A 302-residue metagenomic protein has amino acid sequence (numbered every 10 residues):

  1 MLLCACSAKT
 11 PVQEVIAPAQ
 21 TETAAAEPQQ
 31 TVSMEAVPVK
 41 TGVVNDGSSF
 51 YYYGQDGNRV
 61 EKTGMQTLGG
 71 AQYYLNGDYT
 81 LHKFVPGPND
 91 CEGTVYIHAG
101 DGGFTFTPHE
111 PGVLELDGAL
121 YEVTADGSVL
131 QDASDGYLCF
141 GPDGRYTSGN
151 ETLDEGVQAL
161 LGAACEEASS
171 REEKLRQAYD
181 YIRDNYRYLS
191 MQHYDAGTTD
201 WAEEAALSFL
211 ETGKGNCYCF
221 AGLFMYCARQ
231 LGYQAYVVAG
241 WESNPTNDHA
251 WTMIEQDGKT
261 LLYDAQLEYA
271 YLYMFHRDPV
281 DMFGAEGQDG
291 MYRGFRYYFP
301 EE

Functional and structural regions predicted by a protein language model:
M1-C6, N185-Y186, G197-T199, A228: Terminal non-domain segments
M1-L3, G162, K214: Mature extracytoplasmic/luminal segments of secretory-pathway proteins
L3-G156, Y194-D195, V238-D248, T252-M253 (+4 more regions): Extracellular adhesion/carbohydrate-binding repeat motifs centered on closely spaced tryptophans
T152-F209: Secondary-structure boundary elements
K174-A178, G213-A228: Active-site nucleophilic cysteine motif
C219-M282: Hydrophobic/aromatic-rich core segments of domains that either
M274-E302: Low-complexity, Gly/Ser/Thr/Pro-rich intrinsically disordered linker/tail segments
